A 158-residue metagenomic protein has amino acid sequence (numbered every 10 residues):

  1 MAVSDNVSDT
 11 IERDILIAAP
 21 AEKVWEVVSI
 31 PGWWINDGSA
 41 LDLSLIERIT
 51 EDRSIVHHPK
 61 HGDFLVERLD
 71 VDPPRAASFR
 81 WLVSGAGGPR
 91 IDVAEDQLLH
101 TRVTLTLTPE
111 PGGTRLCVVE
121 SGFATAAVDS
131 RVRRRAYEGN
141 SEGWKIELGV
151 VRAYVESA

Functional and structural regions predicted by a protein language model:
M1-I46: Hydrophobic ligand-binding cavity/cleft-lining segments
S8, P59-H61, L98: Glycine-centered tight beta-turn/hairpin loop motif at sheet-sheet or coil-to-beta transitions
R13-I15, F64-D70, H100-P109: Hydrophobic/aromatic beta-strand elements that line small-molecule binding cavities or substrate pockets in beta-rich
P20, K60-H61, P73-P74, E110-G113: Short strand-connecting beta-turns/loops that link adjacent beta-strands
V24-W25, R68, F79, L116-V118 (+2 more regions): Hydrophobic pocket/interface hotspot
L43-D92: Glycine-rich portal/gate segments that line the openings of hydrophobic small-molecule binding cavities
P89-K145: Beta-strand/loop substructures that line and gate deep hydrophobic ligand-binding cavities in soluble
R152-A158: Short, highly charged C-terminal tails/helix-capping segments
